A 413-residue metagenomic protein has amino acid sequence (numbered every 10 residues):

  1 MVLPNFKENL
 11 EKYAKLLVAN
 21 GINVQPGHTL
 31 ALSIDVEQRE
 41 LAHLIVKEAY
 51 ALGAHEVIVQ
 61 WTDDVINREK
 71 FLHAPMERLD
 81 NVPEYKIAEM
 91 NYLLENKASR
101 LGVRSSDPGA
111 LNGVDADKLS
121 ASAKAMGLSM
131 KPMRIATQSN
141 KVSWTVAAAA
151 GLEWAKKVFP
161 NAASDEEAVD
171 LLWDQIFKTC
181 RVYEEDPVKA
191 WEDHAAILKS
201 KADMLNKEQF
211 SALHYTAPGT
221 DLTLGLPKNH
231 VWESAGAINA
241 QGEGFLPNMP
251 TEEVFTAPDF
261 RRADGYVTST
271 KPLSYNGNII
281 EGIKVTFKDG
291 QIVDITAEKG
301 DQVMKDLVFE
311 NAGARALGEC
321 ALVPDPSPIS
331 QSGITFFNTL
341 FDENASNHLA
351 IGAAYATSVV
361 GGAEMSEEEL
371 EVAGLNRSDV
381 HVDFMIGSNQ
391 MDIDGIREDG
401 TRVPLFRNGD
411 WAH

Functional and structural regions predicted by a protein language model:
M1-D264, G395, T401-V403, W411-H413: Active-site bordering "gate/hinge" segments that shape substrate access to catalytic or cofactor-binding pockets
K15, N206-E208, N276-I279, G313 (+2 more regions): Short solvent-exposed loop/turn micro-motifs enriched in small/polar/acidic residues
N112-D115, A155-P160, G236-A237, N278-E281 (+3 more regions): A short secondary-structure junction signal
G225, I295-T296, F406: Short linear motifs in exposed loops
T256-E310: Long, well-ordered mid-to-C-terminal structural blocks that present hydrophobic/aromatic surfaces
R262-D264, I280-G282, D289-I292, R315-E319 (+3 more regions): Active-site lining segments that contact anionic ligands and/or coordinate catalytic metals
D294-A363: Dual-mode signal for accessory low-complexity, basic/Gly-rich regions
E368-H413: Extended hydrophobic packing segments that form well-structured cores
